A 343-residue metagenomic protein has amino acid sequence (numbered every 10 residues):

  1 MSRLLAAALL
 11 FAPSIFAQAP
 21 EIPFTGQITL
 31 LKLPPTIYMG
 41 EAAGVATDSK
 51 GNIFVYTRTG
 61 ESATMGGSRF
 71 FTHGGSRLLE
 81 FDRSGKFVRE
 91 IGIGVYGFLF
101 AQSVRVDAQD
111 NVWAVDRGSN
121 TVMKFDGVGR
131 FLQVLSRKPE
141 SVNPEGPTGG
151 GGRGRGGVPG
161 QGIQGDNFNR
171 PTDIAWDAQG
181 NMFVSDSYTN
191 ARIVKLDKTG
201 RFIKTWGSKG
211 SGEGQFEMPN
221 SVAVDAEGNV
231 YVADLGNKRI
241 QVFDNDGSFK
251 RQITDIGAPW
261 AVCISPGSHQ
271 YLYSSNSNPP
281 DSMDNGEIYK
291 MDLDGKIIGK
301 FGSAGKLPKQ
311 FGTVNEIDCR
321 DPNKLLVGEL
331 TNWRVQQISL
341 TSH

Functional and structural regions predicted by a protein language model:
M1-A7: Sec-dependent signal peptide recognition, specifically the positively charged N-region followed immediately by
A12-S14: N-terminal signal peptide c-region/cleavage motif recognized by signal peptidases
Q18-H343: Eukaryotic scaffold repeat domains enriched in small/polar residues
